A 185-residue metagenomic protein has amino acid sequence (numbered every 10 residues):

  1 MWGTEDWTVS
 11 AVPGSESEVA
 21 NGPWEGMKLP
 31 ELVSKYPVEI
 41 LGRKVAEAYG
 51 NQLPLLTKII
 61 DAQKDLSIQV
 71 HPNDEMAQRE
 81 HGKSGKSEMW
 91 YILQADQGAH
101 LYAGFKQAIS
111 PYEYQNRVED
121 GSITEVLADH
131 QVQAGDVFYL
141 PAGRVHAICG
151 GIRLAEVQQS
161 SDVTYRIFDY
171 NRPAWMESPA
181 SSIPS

Functional and structural regions predicted by a protein language model:
M1-I109, D169-S185: Transition-metal
E31, K58, Y112, G121-E125 (+1 more regions): Flexible, active-site-adjacent loop/turn segments at secondary-structure boundaries
I68-H71, V132-G150, Q159: Conserved metal-binding segment of the jelly-roll/cupin
M76-A77, G98-A103, I109-Y114, P141 (+2 more regions): Short, well-ordered, mixed-charge alpha-helical segments that flank or form enzyme active sites
E88-W90, A147-N171: A short hydrophobic beta-strand segment most commonly corresponding to one strand of the jelly-roll/cupin
I109-Y139: Active-site glycine-rich loop that binds ribose-phosphate moieties when present
